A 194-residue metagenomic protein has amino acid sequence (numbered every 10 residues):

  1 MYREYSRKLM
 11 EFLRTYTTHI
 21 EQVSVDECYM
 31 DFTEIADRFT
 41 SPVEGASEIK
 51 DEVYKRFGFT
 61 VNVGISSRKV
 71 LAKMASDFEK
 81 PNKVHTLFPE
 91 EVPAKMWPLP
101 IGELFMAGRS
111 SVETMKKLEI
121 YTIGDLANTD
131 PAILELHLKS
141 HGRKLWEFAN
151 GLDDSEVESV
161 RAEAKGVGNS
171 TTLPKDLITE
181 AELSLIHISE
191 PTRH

Functional and structural regions predicted by a protein language model:
M1-P81, A132, S140-S159, S184-L185 (+1 more regions): Structure-specific DNA junction-binding interface
E27-T33, A94-W97, G168-S170: Acidic/polar active-site rim loop that often engages polyanionic ligands
M74, K95, H137: Residues that scaffold the ATP/ADP-binding catalytic core of kinase and kinase-like folds
A75, W97, M115-K117: A short secondary-structure junction signal
H85-P98: A short, charged helix-loop
E103, S111-S189, R193: DNA-contacting surface of Y-family translesion DNA polymerases
